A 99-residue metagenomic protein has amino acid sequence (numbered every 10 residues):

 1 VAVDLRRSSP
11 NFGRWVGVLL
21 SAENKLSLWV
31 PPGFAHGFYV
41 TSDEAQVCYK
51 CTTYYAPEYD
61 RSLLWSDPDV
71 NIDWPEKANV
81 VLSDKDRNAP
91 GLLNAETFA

Functional and structural regions predicted by a protein language model:
V1-L26, Y39-V47, C51-A99: Non-catalytic, conserved peripheral segments adjacent to functional cores
G33-F34: Alpha-helix/helix-capping structural signal
